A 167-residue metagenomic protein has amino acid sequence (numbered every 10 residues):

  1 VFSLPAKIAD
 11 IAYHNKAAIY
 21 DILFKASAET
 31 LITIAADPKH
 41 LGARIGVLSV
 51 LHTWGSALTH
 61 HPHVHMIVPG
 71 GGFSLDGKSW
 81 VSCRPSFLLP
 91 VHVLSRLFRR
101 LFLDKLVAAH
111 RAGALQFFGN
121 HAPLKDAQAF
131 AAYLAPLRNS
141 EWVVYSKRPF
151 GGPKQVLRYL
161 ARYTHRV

Functional and structural regions predicted by a protein language model:
V1-V167: Beta->alpha loop/short-helix hinge microenvironment recognizer with preference for catalytic Tyr/His contexts
